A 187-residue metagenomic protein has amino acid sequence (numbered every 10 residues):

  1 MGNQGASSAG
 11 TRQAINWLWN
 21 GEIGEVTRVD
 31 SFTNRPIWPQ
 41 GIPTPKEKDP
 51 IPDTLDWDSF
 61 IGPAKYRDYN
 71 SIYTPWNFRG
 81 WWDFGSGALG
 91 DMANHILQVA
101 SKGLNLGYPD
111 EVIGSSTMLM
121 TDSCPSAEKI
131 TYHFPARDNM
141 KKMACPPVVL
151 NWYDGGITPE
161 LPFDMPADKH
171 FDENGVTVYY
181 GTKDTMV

Functional and structural regions predicted by a protein language model:
M1-S7, G21: Beta-strand-loop-alpha-helix segment that lines the small-molecule cofactor/substrate pocket of alpha/beta enzymes
S8-R12, N16: Glycine-/Pro-rich loop/turn segments that contact NAD(P) or position catalytic residues in Rossmann-like domains
R12-Q13, G24-E25, D30-G80, F84-V187: Contiguous beta-strand/loop segments that form the cofactor/metal-binding neighborhood of enzyme cores
